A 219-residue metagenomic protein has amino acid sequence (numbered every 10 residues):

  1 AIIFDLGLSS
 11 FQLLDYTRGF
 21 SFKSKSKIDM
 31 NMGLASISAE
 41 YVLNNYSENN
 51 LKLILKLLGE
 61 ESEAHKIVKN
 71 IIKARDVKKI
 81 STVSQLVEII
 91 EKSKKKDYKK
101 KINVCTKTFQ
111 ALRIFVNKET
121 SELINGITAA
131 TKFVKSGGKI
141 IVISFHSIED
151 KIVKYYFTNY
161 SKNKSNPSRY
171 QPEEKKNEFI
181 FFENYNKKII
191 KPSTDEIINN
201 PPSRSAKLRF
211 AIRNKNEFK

Functional and structural regions predicted by a protein language model:
A1-K219: S-adenosyl-L-methionine-dependent methyltransferase catalytic core, i.e., the SAM/SAH-binding region
